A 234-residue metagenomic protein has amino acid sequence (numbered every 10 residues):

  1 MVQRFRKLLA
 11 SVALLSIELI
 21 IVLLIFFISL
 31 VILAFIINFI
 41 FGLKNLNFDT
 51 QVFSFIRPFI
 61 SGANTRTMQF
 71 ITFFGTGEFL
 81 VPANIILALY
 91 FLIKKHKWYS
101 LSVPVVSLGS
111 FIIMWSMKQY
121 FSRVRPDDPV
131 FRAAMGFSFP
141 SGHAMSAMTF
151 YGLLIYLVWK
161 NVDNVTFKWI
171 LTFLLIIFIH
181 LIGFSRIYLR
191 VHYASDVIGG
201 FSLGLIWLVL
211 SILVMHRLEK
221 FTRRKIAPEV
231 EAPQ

Functional and structural regions predicted by a protein language model:
M1-F79, Q119-Y120, R125-P126, V130-F131: N-terminal transmembrane-helix/juxtamembrane module of multi-pass inner/ER membrane proteins
Q3-R6, D127-Q234: Membrane-embedded catalytic cores of phosphoryl/pyrophosphoryl-handling enzymes
L8-L19, K94-V103, W169: Membrane-interface helix-loop-helix junctions at transmembrane boundaries of multi-pass membrane enzymes, predominantly
A34-N38, G42, M114-K118, S122 (+3 more regions): Membrane-water interface at transmembrane helix exits
L46, N84, I93-V165: Membrane-interface loops
I60-A63, I112-R123, I182-Y188, L210-M215: Juxtamembrane membrane-interface segments at transmembrane alpha-helix termini
L89-K94, R186-I187: Hydrophobic alpha-helical transmembrane segments
